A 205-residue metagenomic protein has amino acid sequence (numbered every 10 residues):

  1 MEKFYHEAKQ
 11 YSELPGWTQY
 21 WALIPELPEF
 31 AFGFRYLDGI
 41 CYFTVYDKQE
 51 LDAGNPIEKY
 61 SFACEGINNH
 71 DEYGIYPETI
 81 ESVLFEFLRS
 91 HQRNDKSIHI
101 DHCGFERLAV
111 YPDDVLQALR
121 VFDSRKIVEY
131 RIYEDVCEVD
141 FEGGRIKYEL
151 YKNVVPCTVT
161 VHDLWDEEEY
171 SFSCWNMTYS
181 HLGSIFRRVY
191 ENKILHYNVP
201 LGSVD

Functional and structural regions predicted by a protein language model:
M1-Y36, D95-F141: Negatively charged, low-complexity tracts enriched in Asp/Glu with abundant Ser/Thr
K3, N55-S124, W165-D205: Mixed-charge, Lys/Arg-enriched low-complexity segments
G16, G39, D135, G144 (+1 more regions): Beta-strand-connecting loop/turn residues
Y20-A22, G33-F34, F43-V45, C137-V139 (+3 more regions): Short linear proline/tyrosine/threonine-rich motifs used for host-factor recruitment and membrane trafficking/assembly
E26-E29, D38, N68, F141-R145 (+1 more regions): Glycine-centered tight beta-turn/hairpin loop motif at sheet-sheet or coil-to-beta transitions
R35-L37, R131, E149-N153, D163 (+1 more regions): Acidic/polar residues at beta-strand termini and the immediately following turn/coil
C41-E58, Y148-L150, C157-T158: A short, structured beta-strand/loop element
I67-N69, R131-D135, V155: Ser/Thr- and Asn-enriched, surface-exposed coil loops between beta-strands
